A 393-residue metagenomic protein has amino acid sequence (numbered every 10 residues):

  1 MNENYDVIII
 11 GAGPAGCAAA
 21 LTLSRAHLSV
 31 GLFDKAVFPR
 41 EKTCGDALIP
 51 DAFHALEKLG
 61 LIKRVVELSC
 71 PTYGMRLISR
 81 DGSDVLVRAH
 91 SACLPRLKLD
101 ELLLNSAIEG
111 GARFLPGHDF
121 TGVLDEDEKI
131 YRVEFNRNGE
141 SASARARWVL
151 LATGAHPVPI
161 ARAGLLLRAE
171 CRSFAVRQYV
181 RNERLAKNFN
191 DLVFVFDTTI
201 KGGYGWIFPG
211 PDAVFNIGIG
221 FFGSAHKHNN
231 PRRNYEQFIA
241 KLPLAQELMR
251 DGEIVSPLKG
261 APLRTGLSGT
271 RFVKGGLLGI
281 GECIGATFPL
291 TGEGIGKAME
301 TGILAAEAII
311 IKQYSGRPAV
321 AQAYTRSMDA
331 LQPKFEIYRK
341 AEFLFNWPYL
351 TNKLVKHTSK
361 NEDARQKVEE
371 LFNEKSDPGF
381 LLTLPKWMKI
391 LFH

Functional and structural regions predicted by a protein language model:
N2-A15: Beta1/beta-strand and adjacent pyrophosphate-binding region of the FAD-binding site in flavoprotein oxidoreductases
I8, S24-C44: Glycine-rich FAD pyrophosphate-binding loop
A15, F38, H156: Conserved Rossmann-like nucleotide-cofactor binding loop
V37-L59: Conserved N-terminal glycine-rich FAD pyrophosphate-binding loop of Rossmann-like flavoproteins
A52-L104: A conserved beta-strand/loop capping segment in the N-terminal third of enzymes that catalyze redox or closely related
S106-L248: Predominantly flavin-linked oxidoreductase catalytic cores and closely associated redox partners
A225-I309: FAD/FMN-dependent oxidoreductases across multiple families
E307-H393: C-terminal helical "tail/cap" subdomain of flavin- and related membrane-associated enzymes
